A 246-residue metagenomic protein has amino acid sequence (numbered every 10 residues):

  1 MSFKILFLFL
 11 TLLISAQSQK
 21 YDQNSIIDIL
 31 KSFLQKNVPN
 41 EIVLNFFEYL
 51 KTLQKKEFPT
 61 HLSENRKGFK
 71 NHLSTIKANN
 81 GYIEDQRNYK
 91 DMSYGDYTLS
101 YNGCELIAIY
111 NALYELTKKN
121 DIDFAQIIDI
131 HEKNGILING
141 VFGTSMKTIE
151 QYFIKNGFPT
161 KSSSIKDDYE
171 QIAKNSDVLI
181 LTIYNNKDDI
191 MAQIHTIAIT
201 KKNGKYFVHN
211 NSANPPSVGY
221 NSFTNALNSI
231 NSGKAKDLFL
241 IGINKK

Functional and structural regions predicted by a protein language model:
M1-Q19: Classical Sec-dependent N-terminal signal peptides that target proteins to the secretory pathway
L6-L8, Y94, Q171, D189: Generic marker of residues within folded, mature protein domains
L8, I109, G204: Residue-level marker of positions within ordered structural domains that often coincide with functionally constrained
L13-S15, G68, M191: A composition/secondary-structure signal for short, hydrophobic, low-basic-content segments with alpha-helix propensity
Q19-I138: Active-site-adjacent structural segments surrounding the nucleophilic cysteine of cysteine proteases and isopeptidases
Y21-S32, V38, I42, F47 (+1 more regions): Conserved active-site-adjacent core of cysteine acyl-enzyme catalytic domains
